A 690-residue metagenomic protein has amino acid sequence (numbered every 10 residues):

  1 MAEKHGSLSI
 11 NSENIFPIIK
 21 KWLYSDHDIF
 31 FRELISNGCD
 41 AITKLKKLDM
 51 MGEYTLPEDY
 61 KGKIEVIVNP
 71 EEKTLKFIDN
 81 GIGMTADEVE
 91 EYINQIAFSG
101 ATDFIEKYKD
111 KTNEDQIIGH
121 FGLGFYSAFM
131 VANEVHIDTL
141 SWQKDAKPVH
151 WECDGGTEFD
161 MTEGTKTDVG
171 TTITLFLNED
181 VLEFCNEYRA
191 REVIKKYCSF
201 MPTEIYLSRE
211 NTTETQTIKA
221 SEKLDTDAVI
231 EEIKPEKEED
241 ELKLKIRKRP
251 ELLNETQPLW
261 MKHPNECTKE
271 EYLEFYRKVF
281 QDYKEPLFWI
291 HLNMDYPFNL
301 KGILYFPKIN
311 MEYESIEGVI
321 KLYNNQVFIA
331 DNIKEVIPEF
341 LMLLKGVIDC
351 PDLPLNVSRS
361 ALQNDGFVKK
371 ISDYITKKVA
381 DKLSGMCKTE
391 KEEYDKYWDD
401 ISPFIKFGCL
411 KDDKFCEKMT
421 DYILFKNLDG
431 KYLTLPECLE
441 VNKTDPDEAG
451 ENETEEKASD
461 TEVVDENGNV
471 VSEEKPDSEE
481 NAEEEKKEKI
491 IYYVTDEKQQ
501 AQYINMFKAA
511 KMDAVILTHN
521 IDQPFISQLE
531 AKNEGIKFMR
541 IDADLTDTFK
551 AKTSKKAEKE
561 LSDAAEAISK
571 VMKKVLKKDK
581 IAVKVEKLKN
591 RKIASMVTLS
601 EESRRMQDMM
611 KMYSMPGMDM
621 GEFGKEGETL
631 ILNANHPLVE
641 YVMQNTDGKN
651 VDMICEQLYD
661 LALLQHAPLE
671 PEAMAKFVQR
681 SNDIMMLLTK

Functional and structural regions predicted by a protein language model:
M1-F184, E192, S199, N211 (+4 more regions): GHKL (Bergerat-fold) ATPase N-terminal catalytic module, capturing the glycine-rich phosphate-binding loop and acidic
I117, V135-E158, N178-V181, Y188-K690: GHKL/Bergerat-fold ATPase module in large chromosome/replication-associated machines
